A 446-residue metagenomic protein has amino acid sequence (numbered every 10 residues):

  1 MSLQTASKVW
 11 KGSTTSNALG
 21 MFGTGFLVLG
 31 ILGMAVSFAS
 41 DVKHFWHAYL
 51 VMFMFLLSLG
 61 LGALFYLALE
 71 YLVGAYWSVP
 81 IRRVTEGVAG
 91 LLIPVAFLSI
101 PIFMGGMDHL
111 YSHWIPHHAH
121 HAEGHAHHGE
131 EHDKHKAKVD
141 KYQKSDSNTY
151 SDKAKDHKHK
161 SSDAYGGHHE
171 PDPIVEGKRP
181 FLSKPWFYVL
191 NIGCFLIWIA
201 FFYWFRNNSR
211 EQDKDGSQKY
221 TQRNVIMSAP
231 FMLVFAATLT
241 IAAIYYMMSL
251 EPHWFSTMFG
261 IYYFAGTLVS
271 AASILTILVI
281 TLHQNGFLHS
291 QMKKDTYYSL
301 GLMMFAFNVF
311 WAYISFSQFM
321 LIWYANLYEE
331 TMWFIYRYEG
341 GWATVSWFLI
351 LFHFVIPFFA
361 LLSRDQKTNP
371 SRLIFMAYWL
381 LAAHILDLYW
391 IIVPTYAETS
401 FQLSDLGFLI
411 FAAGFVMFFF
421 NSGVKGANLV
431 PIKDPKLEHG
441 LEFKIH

Functional and structural regions predicted by a protein language model:
M1-G60, H157-K160, R179, G426 (+1 more regions): N-terminal regions that are enriched for targeting/export leaders and immediately downstream pro/stem segments
S2-A18, V36-V42, Y66-A89, I102-P116 (+7 more regions): Juxtamembrane membrane-water interface segments of multi-pass membrane proteins, especially cytoplasmic-side
S16-I31, E123-K134, K138, N148 (+4 more regions): Long, contiguous internal "core" modules enriched in hydrophobic/ aromatic residues
G20-A39, S99, A236-L239, F354-F358 (+1 more regions): Hydrophobic core of alpha-helical transmembrane segments in multi-pass integral membrane proteins
W46, S58-D146, Y150-K160, A164-D213 (+1 more regions): Transmembrane-helix bundle segments that line or gate the permeation/cavity pathway in multi-pass membrane proteins
L59-Y66, F97-L98, N191-F202, A265-I280 (+2 more regions): Hydrophobic cores of alpha-helical transmembrane segments in multi-pass inner/ER membrane proteins, independent
A237-I241, Y378-Y389: Aromatic-anchored segments of alpha-helical transmembrane domains
E398-A412: Loop-to-transmembrane alpha-helix initiation sites
